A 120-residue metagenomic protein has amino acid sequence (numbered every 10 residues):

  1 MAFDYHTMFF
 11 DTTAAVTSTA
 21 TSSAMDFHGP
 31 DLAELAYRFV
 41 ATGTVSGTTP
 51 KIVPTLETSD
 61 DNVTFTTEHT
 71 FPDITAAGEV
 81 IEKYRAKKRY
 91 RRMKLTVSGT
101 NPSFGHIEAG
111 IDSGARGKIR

Functional and structural regions predicted by a protein language model:
M1-A15, P30-D31, S98-R120: C-terminal interaction-tip segments
T12-G29, T42-K51, T55-F65, I74-E79 (+1 more regions): Surface-exposed ligand/attachment interfaces on beta-rich extracellular proteins
H28, R38-T42, P72, R85 (+2 more regions): A structural detector for beta-sheet-dominated domains
A33-F39, R85-F104: Noncatalytic modules at the cell exterior or secretory-pathway interfaces, chiefly beta-strand-rich lectin/adhesion
E34-A36, K51-T55, H106: Exposed beta-strand and adjacent loop surfaces of beta-rich binding modules that mediate intermolecular recognition
T66-Y84, R89-T96: Beta-strand-rich solenoidal segments
